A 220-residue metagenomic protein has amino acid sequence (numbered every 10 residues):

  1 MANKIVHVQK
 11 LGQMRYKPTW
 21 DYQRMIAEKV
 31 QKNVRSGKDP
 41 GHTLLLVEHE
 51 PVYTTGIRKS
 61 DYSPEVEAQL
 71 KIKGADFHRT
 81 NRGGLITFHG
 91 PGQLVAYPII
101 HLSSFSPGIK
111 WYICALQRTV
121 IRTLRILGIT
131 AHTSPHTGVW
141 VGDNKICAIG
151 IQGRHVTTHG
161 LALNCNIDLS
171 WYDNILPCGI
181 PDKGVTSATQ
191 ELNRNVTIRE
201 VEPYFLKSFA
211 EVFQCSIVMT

Functional and structural regions predicted by a protein language model:
M1-V141, K145-I146, V196: N-terminal lobe of the biotin/lipoate ligase/transferase fold
A2-N3, V8-L11, L102-C147, I151-T220: Long, positively charged amphipathic alpha-helical accessory segments at protein N-termini or as interdomain linkers
